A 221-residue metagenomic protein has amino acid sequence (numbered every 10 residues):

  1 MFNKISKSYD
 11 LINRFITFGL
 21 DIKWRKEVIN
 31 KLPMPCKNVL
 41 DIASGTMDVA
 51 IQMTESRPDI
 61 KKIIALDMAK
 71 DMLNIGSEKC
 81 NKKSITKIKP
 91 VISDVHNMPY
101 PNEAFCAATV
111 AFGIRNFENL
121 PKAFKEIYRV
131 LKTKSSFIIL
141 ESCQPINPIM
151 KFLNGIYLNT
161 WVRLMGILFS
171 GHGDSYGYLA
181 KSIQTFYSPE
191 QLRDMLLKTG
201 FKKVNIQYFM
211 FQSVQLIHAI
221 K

Functional and structural regions predicted by a protein language model:
F18-K37, Q52: Conserved alpha-helix/loop element of class I SAM-dependent methyltransferases that forms part of the SAM/SAH-binding
N38-N97: Class I SAM-dependent methyltransferase SAM/SAH-binding core
D67-M68, N119, S142: Short beta->alpha hinge that forms the Motif I/post-I loop of the SAM-binding pocket
H96-A107: A short acidic, Gly/Pro-enriched loop at the edge of an enzyme's catalytic core that lines a small-molecule cofactor
C106-L120: A short SAM/SAH-binding and catalytic strip from SAM-dependent methyltransferases
P121-T133: A short glycine-rich, Lys/Arg-flanked "PGG" loop and its adjoining helix->strand segment in the class I
L140-M195, N205: C-terminal alpha-helical "lid/dimerization" subdomain adjacent to the S-adenosyl-L-methionine
T199-K221: Core SAM-dependent methyltransferase catalytic element
